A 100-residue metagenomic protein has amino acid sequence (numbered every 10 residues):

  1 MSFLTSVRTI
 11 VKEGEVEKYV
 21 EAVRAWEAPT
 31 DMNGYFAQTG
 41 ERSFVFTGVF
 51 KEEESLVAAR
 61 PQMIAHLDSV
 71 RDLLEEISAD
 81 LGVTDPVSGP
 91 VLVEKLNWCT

Functional and structural regions predicted by a protein language model:
M1-D68, D72-T100: Short S/T/G/P-rich N-terminal loop/turn motif that feeds into the first structured element of a domain
